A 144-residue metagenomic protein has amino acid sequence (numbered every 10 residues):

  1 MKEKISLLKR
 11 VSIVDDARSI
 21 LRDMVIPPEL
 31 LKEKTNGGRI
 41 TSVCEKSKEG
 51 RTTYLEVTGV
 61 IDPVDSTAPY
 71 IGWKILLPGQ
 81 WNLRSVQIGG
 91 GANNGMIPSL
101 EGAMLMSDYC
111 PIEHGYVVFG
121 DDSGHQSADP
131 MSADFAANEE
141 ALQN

Functional and structural regions predicted by a protein language model:
M1-R84, I97, L105: Catalytic-loop region of hydrolases
R84-I88, V118: Hydrophobic beta-strand anchors of alpha/beta hydrolase catalytic cores
A92-N144: Cap/lid segment of the alpha/beta-hydrolase catalytic domain
